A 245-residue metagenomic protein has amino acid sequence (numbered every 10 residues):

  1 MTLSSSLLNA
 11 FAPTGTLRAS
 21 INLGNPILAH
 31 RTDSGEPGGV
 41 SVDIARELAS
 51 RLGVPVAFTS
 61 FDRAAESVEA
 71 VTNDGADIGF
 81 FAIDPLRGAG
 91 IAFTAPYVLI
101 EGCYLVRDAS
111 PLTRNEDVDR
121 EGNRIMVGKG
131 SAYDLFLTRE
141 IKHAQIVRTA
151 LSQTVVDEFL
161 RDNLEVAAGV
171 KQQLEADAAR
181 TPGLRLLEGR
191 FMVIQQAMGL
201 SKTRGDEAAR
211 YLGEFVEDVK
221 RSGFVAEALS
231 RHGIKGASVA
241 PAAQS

Functional and structural regions predicted by a protein language model:
M1-A10, A132-T149, L186, E217-S245: Ligand-binding clefts/hinges and TM-proximal coupling segments of bilobed small-molecule sensing domains
M1-A82, R87, R148, S222 (+1 more regions): Extracytoplasmic small-molecule ligand-binding "clamshell" domains of the periplasmic binding protein/Venus flytrap
M1-T2, G39-R51, A109-L112, E116 (+3 more regions): Extended ligand-binding regions for polar small-molecule ligands
R18-I27, S34-R51, I83, E101-V155 (+1 more regions): Bilobed "Venus flytrap"/periplasmic-binding protein-like clamshell domains and structurally analogous long
L23, L99-A109, K171, E175-E217 (+1 more regions): Periplasmic-binding protein-like
L48, A70-T72, V118, E158-R161 (+1 more regions): Hydrophobic residues within well-ordered alpha-helices
A65, F81-G90, R139, D157-M192: A ligand-binding cleft/hinge motif common to bilobed small-molecule-binding domains
G75-A76, N123, L164: Short, high-confidence coil segments that cap the C-terminus of an alpha-helix and link into the following beta-strand
